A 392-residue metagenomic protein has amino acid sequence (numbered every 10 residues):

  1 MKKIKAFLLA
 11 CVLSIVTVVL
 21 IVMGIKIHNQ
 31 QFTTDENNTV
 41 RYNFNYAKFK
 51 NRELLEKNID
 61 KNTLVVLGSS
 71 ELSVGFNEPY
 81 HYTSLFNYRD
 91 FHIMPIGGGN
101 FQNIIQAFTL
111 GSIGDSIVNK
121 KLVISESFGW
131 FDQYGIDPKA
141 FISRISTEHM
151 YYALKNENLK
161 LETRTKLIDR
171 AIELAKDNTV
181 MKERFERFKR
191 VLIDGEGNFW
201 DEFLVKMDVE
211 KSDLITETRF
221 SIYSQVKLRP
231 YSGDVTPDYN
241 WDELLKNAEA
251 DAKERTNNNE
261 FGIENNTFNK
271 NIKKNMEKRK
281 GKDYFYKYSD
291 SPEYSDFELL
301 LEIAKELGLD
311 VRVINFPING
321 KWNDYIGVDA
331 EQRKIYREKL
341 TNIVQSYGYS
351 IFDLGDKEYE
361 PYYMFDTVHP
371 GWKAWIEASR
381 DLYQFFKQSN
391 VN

Functional and structural regions predicted by a protein language model:
K5-K26: Hydrophobic membrane-insertion alpha-helices, especially the h-region of bacterial N-terminal signal peptides
Q30-F91, F108-G111: Membrane/wall-proximal cationic-aromatic binding patches
K61-T63, F91, V118-K121, K305-R312 (+1 more regions): Loop/turn elements at helix/coil->beta-strand transitions in domains of secreted/extracellular proteins
S70, M150-F297: Secreted/periplasmic serine-hydrolase-like ester/acetyl group-modifying domain
L72-E162: Membrane-embedded segments
I96-G98, D329-E331, Y336-N392: C-terminal regions of proteins
T267-F268, E277-G281, P317-E331: Active-site His/acidic residue clusters
F285-Y286, A304, V311-I318, N323-Y325: Substrate-recognition/cap regions that form aromatic- and gly/pro-loop-enriched pockets for small-molecule ligands
